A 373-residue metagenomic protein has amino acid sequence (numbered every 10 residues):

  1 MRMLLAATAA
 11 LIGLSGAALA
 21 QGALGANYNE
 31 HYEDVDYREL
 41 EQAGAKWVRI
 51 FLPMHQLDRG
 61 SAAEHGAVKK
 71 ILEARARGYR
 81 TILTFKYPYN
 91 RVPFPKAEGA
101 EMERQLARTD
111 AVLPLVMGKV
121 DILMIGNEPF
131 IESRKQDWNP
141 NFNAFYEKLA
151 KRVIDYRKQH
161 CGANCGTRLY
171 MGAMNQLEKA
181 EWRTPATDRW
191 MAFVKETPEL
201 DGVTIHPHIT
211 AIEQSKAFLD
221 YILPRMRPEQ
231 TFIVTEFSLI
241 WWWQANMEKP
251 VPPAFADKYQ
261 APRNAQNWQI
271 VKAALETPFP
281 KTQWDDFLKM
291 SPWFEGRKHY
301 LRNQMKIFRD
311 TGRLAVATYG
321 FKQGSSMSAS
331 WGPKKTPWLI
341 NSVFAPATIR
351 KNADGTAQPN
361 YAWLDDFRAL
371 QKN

Functional and structural regions predicted by a protein language model:
G13-A17: N-terminal signal peptide c-region/cleavage motif recognized by signal peptidases
A20-P53, G172-M174: Boundary/entry segment of secreted carbohydrate-active catalytic domains
L24-Y28, V48-I50, T81-F85, D121-I125 (+4 more regions): Hydrophobic faces of well-ordered beta-strands that scaffold small-molecule active sites in alpha/beta enzyme cores
N27-D34, D58-K69: Aromatic- and glycine-enriched glycan-recognition loops and surfaces that form the carbohydrate-binding subsites
N29-H31, P53, K86-N90, E128-F130 (+4 more regions): Active-site beta-loop-alpha junctions enriched in small/polar residues
D58-H65, V92-L200, I209-P228, A329-G332: Active-site cleft segment of glycoside hydrolase catalytic domains centered on the general acid/base Glu
K158-K306: Extracellular glycoside hydrolase catalytic/binding regions
L239-I240, P252-N373: Substrate-binding cleft of secreted/luminal carbohydrate-active enzymes
